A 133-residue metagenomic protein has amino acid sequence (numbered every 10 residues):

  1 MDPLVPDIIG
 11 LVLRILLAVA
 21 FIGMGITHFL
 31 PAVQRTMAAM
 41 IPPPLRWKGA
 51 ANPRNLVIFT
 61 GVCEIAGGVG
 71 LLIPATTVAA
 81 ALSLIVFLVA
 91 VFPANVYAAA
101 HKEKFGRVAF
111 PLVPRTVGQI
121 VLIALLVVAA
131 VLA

Functional and structural regions predicted by a protein language model:
M1-A133: Membrane-interface extramembranous regions
